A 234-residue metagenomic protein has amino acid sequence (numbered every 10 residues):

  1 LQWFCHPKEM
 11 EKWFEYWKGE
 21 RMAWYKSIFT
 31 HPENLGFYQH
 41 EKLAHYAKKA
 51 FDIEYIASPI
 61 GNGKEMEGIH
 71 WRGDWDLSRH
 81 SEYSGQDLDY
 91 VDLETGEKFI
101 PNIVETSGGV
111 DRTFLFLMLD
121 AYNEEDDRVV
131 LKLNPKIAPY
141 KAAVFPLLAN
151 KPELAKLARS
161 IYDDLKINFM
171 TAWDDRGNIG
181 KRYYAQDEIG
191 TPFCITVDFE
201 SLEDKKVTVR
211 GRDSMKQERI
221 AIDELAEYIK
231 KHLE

Functional and structural regions predicted by a protein language model:
Q2-E234: NTP/phosphate- and nucleic-acid-binding module
